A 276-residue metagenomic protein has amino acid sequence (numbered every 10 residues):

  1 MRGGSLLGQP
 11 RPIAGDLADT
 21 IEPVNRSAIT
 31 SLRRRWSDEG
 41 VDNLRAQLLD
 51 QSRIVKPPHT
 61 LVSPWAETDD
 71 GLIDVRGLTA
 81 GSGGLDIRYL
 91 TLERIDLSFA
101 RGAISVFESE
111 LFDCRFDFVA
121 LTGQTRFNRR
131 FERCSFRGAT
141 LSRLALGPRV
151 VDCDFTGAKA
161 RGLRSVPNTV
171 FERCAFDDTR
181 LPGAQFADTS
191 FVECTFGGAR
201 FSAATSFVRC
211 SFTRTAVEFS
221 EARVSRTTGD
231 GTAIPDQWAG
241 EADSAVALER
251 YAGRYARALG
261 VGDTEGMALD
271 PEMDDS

Functional and structural regions predicted by a protein language model:
M1-V55: Terminal targeting and flexible regions in eukaryotic proteins, enriched in but not limited to LRR-containing proteins
L49-D275: Tandem repeat scaffolds
